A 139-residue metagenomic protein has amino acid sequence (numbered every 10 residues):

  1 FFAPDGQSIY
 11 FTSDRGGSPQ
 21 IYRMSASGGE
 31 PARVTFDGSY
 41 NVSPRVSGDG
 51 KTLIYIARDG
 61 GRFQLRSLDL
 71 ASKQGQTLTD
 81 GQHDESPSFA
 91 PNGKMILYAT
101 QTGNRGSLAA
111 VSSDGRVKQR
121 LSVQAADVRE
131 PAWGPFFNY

Functional and structural regions predicted by a protein language model:
F1-Y139: Sequence signature of WD/YWTD-type beta-propeller architectures
